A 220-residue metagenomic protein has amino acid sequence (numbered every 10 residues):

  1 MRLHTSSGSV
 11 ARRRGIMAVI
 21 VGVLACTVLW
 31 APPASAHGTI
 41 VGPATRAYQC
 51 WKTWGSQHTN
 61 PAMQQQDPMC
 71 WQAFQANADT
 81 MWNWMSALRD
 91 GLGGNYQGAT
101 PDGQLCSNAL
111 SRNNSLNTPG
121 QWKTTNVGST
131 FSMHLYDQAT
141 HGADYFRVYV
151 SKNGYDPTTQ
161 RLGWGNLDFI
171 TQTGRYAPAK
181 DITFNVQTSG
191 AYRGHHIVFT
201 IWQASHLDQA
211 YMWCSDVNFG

Functional and structural regions predicted by a protein language model:
M1-A36: Secretory targeting and sorting signals
W30, G142-D144, Y192-G194, Y211: Short loop/turn segments at connectors of secondary-structure elements within structured domains
H37-R161: N-terminal "mature-chain" segments and other terminal, solvent-exposed stretches
G128-S132, D181-T183, M212: Intrinsic-disorder/low-complexity, polar/charged segments enriched in Ser/Thr/Lys/Arg/Asp/Glu/Gln
S151, Y192-L207: Internal, hydrophobic beta-strand segments that form the core of beta-sheet-rich folds
N153-Y155, S189-G194, G220: A short, structured loop/turn motif at beta-sheet edges
Q160-Q187: Extracellular carbohydrate recognition and processing domains and analogous Trp-centered ligand-binding platforms
M212-G220: Extracytoplasmic/periplasmic copper-protein system
